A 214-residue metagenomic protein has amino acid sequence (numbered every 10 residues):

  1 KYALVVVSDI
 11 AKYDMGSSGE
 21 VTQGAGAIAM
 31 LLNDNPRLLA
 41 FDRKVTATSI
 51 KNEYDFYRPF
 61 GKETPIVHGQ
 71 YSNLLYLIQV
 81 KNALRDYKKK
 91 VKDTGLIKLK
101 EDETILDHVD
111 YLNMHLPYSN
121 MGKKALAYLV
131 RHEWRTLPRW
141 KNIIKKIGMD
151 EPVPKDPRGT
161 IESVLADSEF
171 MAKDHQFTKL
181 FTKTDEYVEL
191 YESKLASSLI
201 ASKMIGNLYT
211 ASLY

Functional and structural regions predicted by a protein language model:
K1, E20, L99, L106 (+1 more regions): Claisen-condensing/thiolase-fold acyl-transfer catalytic domains that form or cleave C-C bonds in fatty acid
K1-G16, T22-G24, M30-N33, Y209-Y214: Active-site-proximal alpha-helical scaffold in enzymes
V5, A40-R43, M204: General beta-strand structural signal in soluble alpha/beta enzymes
V5, D9, Y54-P59, D185-E192: Active-site-adjacent bridging/hinge elements
D9-I10, P36, V45-S49, H115-N120: Glycine-rich beta-alpha junction loops
I10-D14, L96, A196: Short amphipathic alpha-helical surface micro-motifs
K12-D14, L39, M121-K123: Eukaryotic short linear interaction motifs
G16-K98, K141-N142, K146-I147: Condensing-enzyme catalytic core mediating Claisen C-C bond formation in acyl metabolism
